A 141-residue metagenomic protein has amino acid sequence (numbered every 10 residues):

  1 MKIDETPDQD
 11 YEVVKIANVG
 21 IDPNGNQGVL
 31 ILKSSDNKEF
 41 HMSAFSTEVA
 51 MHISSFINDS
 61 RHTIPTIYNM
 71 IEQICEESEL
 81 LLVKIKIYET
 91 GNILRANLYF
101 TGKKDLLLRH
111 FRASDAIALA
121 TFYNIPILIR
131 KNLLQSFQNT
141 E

Functional and structural regions predicted by a protein language model:
K2-E141: Divalent-cation
